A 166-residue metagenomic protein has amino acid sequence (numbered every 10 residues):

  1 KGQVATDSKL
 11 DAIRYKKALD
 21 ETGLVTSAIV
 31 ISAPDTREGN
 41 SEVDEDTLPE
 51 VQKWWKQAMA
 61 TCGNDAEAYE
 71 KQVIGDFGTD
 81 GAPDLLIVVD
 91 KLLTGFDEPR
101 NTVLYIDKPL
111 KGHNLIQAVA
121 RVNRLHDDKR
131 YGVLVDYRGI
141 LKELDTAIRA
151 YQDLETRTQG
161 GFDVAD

Functional and structural regions predicted by a protein language model:
K1-V88: Conserved C-terminal RecA-like helicase domain
A5, M59-G63, E67, Y105-P109 (+2 more regions): Hydrophobic alpha-helical scaffolding
D11, Y69, V73, K111-L115 (+1 more regions): Helical mechanochemical/support elements of P-loop NTPase systems and associated helical scaffolds
A18-G23, E42-Q52, T102-L104, V119-V122 (+1 more regions): Short secondary-structure boundary/capping segments
D20-T26, D80, E98, K108-H113 (+1 more regions): Secondary-structure transition/capping motifs at alpha-helix termini and the adjoining loop/turn into the next element
T36-E42, F96-D97, G112-Q117, L125-R130 (+1 more regions): Switch/connector loops and helix/strand junctions flanking conserved nucleotide-binding motifs in nucleotide-processing
L85-V88, L92-V119, G132-D136: A short beta-strand element within the Helicase C-terminal
R124-D166: Long, hydrophobic alpha-helical segments
